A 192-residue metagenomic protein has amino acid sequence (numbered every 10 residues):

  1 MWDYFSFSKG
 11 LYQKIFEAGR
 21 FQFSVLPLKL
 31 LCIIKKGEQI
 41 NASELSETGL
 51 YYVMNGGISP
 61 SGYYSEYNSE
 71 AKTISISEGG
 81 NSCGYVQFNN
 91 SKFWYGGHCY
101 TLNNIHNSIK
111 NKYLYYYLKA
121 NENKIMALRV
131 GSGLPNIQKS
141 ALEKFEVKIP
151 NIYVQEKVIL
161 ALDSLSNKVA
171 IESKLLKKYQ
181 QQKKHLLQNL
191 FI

Functional and structural regions predicted by a protein language model:
M1-F23, K144, N151-I192: Amphipathic alpha-helical segments with low aromatic content
M1-Q39, S43-G56, I152: Non-catalytic DNA-recognition/assembly elements of restriction-modification systems
Q13, K29-I33, Y100, Y115-K119 (+1 more regions): Generic alpha-helical structural context detector
I15, C32, G37, S46 (+6 more regions): Short, functionally important structural connectors and interaction interfaces within domains
G19, C99-K110, A120-A127, P135-I159 (+1 more regions): Proline-centric
I34, A120, A161-S164: Residues within well-ordered alpha-helical secondary structure of globular protein domains
A42-E44, A127-V130, K174-K177: A short, aromatic/hydrophobic, helix- or strand-capping loop or linear motif that either lines the entrance/gate
N55-N121, V130-G131, Q138-L142: A short beta-sheet element
